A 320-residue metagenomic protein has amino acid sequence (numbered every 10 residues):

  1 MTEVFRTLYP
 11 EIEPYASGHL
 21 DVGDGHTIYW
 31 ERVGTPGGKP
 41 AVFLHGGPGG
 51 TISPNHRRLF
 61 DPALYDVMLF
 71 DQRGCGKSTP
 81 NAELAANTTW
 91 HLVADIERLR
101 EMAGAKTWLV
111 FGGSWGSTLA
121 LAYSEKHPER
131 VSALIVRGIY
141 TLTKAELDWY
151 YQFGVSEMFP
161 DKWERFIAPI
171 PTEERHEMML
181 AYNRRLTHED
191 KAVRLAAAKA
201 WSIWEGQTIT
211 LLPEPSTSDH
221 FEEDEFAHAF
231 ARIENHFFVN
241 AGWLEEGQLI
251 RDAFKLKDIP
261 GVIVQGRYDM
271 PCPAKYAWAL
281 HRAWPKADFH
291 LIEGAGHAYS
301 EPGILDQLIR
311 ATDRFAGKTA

Functional and structural regions predicted by a protein language model:
P48-D61: The serine-hydrolase catalytic nucleophile loop
P62-T79: Conserved alpha/beta-hydrolase
W90-W108: Conserved acidic catalytic loop of the alpha/beta-hydrolase fold
K106-A145: Conserved hydrolase catalytic core segment
E129-Y182: A catalytic-pocket lid/entrance helix-loop region that shapes and gates access to the active site across common
L256-K257, I263-Q265: Short beta-strand/loop motif that positions the catalytic acidic residue of the alpha/beta-hydrolase fold
M270-Y276: Conserved alpha/beta-hydrolase "acid-adjacent" motif
A287-A320: Catalytic active-site module of serine/aspartate enzymes centered on a nucleophile-bearing elbow/loop
